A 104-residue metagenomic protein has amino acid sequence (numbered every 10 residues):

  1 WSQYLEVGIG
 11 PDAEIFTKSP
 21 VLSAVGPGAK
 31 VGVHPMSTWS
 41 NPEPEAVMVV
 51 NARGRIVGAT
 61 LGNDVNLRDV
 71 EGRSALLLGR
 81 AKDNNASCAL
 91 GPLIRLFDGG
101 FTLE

Functional and structural regions predicted by a protein language model:
W1-E104: Active-site microenvironments in enzyme catalytic cores
